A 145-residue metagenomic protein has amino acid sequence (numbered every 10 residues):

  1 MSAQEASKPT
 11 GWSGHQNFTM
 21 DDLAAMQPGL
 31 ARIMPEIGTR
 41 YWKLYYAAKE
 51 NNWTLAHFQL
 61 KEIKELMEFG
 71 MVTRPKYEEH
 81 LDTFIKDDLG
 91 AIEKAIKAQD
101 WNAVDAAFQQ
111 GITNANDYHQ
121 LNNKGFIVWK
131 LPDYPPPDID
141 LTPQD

Functional and structural regions predicted by a protein language model:
S2-D145: C-terminal-biased regions
